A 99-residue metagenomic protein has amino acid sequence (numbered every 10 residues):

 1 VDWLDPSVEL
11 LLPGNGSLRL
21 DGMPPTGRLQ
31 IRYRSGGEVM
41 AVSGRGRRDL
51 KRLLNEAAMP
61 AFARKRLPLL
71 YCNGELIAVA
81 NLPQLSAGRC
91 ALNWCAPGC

Functional and structural regions predicted by a protein language model:
V1-C99: AMP-forming adenylation/ATP pyrophosphatase catalytic core
